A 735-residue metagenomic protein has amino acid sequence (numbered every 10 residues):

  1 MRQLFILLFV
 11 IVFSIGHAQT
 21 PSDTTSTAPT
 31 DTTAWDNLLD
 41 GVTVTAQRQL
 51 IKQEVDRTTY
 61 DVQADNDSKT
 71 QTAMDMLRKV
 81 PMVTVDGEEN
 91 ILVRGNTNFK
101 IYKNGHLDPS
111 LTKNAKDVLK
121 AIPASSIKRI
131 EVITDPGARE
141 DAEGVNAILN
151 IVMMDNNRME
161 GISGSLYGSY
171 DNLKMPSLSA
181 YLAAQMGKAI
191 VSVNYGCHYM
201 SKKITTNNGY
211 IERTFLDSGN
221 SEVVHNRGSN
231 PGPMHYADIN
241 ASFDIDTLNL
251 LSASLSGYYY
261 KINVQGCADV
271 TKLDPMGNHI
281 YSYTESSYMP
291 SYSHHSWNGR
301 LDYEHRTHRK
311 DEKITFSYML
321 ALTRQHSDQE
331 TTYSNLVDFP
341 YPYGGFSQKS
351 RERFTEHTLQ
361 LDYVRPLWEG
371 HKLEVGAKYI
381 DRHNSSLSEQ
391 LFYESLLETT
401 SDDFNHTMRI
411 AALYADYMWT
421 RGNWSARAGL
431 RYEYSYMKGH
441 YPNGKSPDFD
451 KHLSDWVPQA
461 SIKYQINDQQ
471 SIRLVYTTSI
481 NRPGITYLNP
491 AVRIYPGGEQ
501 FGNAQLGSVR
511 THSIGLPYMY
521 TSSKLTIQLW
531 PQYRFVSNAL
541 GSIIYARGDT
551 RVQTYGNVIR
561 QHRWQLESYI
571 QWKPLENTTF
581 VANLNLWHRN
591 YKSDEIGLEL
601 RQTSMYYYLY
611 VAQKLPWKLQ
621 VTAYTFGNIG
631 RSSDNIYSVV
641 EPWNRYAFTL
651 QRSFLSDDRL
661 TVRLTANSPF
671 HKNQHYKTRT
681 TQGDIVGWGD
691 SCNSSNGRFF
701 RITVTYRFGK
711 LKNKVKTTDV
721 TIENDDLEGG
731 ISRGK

Functional and structural regions predicted by a protein language model:
T20-N66, D86-E88, R94-N98, I133-P136: Short, acidic, small-residue-rich periplasmic hinge/interaction motif at the N-terminus of Gram-negative outer-membrane
A73, K79, H106-T134: Short acidic/polar hinge/loop motifs at secondary-structure boundaries that mediate gating or recognition
A73-M76, A115-D117, V132, G144-L166 (+1 more regions): N-terminal periplasmic accessory domains that precede and gate Gram-negative outer-membrane beta-barrel machines
M74-L107: Extracytoplasmic beta-strand/coil segments of soluble accessory domains associated with Gram-negative outer-membrane
N150-L166, T205, V223, M234-N240 (+8 more regions): Surface-exposed extracellular loop regions of Gram-negative outer-membrane beta-barrel proteins
S347, E356-Q360, T400-S401, T407 (+7 more regions): Outer membrane beta-barrel strand-and-loop segments of large Gram-negative receptors, especially TonB-dependent
Y436-G439, D468-S513, Y533-D549, Q553 (+1 more regions): Surface-exposed extracellular loop regions of Gram-negative outer-membrane beta-barrel proteins, predominantly
Q602-K735: Conserved C-terminal beta-signal and adjacent last beta-strands/turns of outer-membrane beta-barrel proteins
